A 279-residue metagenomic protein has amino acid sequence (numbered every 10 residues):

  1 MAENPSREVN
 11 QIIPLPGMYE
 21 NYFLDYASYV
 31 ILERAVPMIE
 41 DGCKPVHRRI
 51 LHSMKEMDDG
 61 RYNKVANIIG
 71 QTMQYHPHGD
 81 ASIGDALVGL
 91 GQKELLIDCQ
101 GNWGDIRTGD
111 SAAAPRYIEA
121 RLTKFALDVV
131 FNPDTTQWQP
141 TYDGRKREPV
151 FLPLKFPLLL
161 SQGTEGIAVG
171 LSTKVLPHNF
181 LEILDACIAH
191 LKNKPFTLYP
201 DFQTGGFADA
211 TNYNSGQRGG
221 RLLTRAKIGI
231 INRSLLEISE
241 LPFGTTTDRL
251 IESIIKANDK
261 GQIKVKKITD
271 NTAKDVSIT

Functional and structural regions predicted by a protein language model:
M1-G219, T279: Catalytic phosphate-handling regions of large nucleic-acid enzymes and associated NTPases
F196-D201, R218-T279: Charged, surface-exposed alpha-helical interface/stalk elements
